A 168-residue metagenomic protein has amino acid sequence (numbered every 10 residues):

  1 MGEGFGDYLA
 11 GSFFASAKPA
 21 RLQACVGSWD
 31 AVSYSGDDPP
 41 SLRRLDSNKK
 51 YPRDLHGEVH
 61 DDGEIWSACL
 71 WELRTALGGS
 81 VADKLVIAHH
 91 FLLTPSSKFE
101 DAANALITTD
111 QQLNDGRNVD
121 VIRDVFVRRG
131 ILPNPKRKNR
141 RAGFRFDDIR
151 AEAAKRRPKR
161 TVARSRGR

Functional and structural regions predicted by a protein language model:
M1-R160: Zinc-dependent metallohydrolase catalytic domains
